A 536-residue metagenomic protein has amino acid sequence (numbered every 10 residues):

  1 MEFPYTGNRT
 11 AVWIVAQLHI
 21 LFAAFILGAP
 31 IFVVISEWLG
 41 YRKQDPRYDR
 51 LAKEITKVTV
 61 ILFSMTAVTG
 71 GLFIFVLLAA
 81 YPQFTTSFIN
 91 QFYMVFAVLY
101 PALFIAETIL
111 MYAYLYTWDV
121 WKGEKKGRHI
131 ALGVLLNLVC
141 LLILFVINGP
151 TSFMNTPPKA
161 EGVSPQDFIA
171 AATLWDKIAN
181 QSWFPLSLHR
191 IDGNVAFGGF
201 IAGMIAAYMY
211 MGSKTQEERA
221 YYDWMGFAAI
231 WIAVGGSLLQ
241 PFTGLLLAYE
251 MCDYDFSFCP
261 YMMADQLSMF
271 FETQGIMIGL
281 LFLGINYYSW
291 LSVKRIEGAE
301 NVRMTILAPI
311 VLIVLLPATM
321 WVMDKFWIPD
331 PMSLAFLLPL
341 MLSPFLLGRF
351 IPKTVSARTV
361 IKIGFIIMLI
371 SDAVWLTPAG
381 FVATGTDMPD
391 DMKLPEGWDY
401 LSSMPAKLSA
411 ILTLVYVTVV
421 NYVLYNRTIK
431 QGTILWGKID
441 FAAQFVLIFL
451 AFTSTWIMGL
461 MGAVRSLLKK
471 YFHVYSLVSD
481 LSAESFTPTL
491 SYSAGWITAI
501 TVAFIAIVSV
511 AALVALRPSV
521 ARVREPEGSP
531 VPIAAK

Functional and structural regions predicted by a protein language model:
M1-E54, V58-A67: N-terminal signal-anchor module of multipass membrane proteins
R9-I20, S87-A102, I169-G193, C259-G275 (+2 more regions): Short aromatic-rich membrane-water interface segments that cap or initiate transmembrane helices in multi-pass membrane
A23-V34, P101-A113, G193-A206, E272-W290 (+3 more regions): Hydrophobic cores of alpha-helical transmembrane segments in multi-pass inner/ER membrane proteins, independent
Q44-I61, S87-M94, V98, W118-L138 (+1 more regions): Membrane-interfacial loop-to-helix junctions in multi-pass inner-membrane proteins
T59-G70, V134-N155, W231-G244, P309-M320 (+2 more regions): Hydrophobic alpha-helical membrane-insertion segments
L62-G133, P150, T243-C259, M263-F271 (+5 more regions): Membrane-interface helix-loop-helix modules in multi-pass inner-membrane proteins
W121-P165, K177-G275: Long, contiguous internal "core" modules enriched in hydrophobic/ aromatic residues
F271-V374: Hard-cation-handling environments
